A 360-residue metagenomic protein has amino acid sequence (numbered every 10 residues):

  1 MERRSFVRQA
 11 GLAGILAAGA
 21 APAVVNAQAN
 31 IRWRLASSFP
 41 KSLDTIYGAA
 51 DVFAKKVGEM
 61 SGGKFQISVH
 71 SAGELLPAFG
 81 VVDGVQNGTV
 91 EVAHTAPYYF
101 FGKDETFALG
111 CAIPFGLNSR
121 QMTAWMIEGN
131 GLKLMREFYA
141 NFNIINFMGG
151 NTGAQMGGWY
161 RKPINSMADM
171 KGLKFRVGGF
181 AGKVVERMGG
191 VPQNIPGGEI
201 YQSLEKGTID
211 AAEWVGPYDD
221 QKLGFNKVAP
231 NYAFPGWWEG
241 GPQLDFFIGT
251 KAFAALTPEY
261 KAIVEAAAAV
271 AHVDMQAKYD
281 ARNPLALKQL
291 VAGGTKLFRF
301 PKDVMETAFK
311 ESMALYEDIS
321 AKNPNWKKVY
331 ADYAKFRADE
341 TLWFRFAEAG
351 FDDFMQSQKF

Functional and structural regions predicted by a protein language model:
E2-G19, V24-M122, L132-F360: N-terminal secretory/targeting leader peptides
I127-G131: Core domains of carbohydrate- and sulfate-ester-processing enzymes
